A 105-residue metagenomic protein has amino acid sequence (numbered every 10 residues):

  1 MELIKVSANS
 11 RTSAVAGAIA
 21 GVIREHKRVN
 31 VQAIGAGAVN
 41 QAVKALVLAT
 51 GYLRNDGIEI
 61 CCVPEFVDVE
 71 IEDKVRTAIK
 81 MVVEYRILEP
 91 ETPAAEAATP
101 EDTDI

Functional and structural regions predicted by a protein language model:
E2-R28, A42, T50: Conserved mixed alpha/beta catalytic, RNA-binding, or beta-rich assembly cores of soluble enzyme, regulatory
S10, I34-G37: Short beta->alpha linker loops
A36-C62: Short, hydrophobic/π-rich interface segment
R54-I105: C-terminal edge-of-domain segments
